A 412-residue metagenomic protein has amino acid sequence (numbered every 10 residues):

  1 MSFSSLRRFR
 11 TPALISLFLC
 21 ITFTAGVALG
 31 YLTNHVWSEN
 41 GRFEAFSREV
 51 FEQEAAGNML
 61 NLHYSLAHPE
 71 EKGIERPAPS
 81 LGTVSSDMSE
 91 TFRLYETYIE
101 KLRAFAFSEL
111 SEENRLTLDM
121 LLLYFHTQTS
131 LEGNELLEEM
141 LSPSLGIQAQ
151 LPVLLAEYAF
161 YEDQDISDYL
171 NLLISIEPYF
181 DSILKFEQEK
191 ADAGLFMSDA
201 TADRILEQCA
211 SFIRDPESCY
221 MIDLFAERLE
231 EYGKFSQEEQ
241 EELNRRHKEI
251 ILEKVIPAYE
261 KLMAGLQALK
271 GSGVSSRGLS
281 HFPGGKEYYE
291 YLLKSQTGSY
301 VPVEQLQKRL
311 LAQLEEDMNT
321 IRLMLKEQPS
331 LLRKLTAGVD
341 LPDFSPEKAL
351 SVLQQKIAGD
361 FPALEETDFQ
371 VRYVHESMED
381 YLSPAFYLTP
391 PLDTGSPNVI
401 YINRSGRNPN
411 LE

Functional and structural regions predicted by a protein language model:
S2-E412: N-terminal maturation segment of proteins
